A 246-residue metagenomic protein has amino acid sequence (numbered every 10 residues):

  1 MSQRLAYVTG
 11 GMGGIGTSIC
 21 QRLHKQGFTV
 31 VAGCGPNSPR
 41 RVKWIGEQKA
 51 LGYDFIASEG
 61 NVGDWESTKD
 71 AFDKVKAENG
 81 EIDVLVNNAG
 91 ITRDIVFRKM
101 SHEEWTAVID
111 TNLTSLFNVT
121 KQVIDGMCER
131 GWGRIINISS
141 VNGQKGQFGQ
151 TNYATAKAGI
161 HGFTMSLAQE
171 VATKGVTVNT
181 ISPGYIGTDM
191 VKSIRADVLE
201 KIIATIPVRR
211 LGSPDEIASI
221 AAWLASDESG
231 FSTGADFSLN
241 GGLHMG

Functional and structural regions predicted by a protein language model:
M12-G13: Conserved glycine-rich cofactor-binding loop
Q26-K43: Conserved glycine-rich Rossmann-like NAD(P)H-binding loop of the short-chain dehydrogenase/reductase
V96-F97, E104-I109, V191, I202: Substrate-binding pocket helix/loop in short-chain dehydrogenase/reductase
T120, A156, T164: Active-site helix of classical SDR
D125, Q169-T173, G230: Alpha-helical segment proximal to the catalytic Tyr-Lys
S140: Residue(s) in the substrate-gating loop at a strand-loop-helix junction that position the organic substrate next
A172, T177, S232-G234, N240: Short, small/polar-rich loop/turn modules that mediate ligand/substrate recognition or access, typified
